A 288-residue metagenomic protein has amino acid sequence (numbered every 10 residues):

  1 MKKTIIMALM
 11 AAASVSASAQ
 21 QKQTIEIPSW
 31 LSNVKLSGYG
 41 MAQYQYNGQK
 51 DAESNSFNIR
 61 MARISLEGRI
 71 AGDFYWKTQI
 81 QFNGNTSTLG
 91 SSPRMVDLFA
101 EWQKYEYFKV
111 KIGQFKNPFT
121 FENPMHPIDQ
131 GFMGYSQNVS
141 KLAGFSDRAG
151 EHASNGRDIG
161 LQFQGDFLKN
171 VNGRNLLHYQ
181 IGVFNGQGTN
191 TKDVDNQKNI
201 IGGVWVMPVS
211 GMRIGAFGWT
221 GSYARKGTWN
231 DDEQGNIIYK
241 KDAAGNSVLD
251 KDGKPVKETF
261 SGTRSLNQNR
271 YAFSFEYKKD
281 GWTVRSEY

Functional and structural regions predicted by a protein language model:
M1-Q23, V248: Cleavable N-terminal export/targeting peptides
S14, F119, Y223: Short, active-site-adjacent cap segments at secondary-structure transitions
A17-S18, T86-S87, R225: A short hydrophobic/aromatic micro-motif that marks alpha-helical segments and, especially, helix-coil
Q23-G186, V194-I201, W205-I214, T220: Outer membrane beta-barrel
S154, N190-D195, S261-R270: Active-site glycine- and acidic-residue-rich loops that bind and position anionic ligands or nucleotide-like cofactors
T189-T191, A224-R225: Short active-site-adjacent structural elements
M207-Y288: Detector for outer-membrane/organellar transmembrane beta-barrel domains, recognizing the amphipathic beta-strand
